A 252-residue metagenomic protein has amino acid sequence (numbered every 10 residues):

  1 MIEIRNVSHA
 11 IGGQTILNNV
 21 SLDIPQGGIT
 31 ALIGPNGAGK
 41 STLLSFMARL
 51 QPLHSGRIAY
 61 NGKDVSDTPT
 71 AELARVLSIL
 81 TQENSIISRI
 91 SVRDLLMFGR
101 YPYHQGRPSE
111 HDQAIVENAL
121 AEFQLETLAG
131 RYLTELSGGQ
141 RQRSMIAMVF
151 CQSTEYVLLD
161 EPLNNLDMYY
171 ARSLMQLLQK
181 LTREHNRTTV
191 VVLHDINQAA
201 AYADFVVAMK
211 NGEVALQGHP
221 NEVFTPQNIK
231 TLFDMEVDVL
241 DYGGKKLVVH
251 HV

Functional and structural regions predicted by a protein language model:
I33-P35: The feature captures the beta-strand-to-loop junction immediately N-terminal to the Walker
A48: Helix-to-loop junction immediately C-terminal to a conserved catalytic motif
G56-D64, L73: Conserved ABC transporter NBD signature motif
Y132-L136, Q140: Conserved ABC ATPase signature
V157-E161: Catalytic Walker B motif of ABC-type/P-loop ATPase nucleotide-binding domains
L232-V252: ABC ATPase nucleotide-binding domains
